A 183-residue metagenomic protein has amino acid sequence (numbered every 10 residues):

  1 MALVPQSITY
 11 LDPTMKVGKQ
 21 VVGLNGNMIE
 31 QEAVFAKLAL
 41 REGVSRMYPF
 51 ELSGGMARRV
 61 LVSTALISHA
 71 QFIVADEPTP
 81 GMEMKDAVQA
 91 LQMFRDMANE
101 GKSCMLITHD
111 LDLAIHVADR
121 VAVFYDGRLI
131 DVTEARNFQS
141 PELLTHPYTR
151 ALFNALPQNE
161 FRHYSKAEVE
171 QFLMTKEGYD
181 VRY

Functional and structural regions predicted by a protein language model:
Q6-S7, P13-N27: Q-loop/switch helix immediately C-terminal to the Walker
Y48-L52, M56: Conserved ABC ATPase signature
I67-Q71: A short, proline-enriched helix->beta-strand linker immediately N-terminal to the Walker B motif in ABC-type P-loop
T108-H109: H-loop/switch region of ABC-family ATPase nucleotide-binding domains
A114-H116: A short, surface-exposed alpha-helical micro-motif characterized by mixed small hydrophobic and charged/polar residues
E134-Y183: Short catalytic/signature loops enriched in Gly
